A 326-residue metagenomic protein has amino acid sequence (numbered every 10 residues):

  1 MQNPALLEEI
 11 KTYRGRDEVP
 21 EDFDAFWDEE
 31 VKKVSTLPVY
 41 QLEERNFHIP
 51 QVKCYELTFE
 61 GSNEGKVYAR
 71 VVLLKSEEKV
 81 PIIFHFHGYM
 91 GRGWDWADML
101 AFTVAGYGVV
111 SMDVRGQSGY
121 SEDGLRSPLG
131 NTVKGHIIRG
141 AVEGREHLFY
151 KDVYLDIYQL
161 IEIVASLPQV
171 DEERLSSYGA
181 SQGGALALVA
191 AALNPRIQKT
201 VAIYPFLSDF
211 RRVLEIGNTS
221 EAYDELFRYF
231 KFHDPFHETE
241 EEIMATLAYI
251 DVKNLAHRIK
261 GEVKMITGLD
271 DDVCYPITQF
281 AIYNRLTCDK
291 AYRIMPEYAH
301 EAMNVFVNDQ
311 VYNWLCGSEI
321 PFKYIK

Functional and structural regions predicted by a protein language model:
M1-V52, Y324-K326: N-terminal targeting or regulatory segments adjacent to alpha/beta-hydrolase or S9 domains
K33-E77: N-terminal cap/lid segment of alpha/beta-hydrolase-fold proteins
W94, L100-T103, Y107-L155: Cap/lid segment of the alpha/beta-hydrolase catalytic domain
H136-S181: Gly/Ser-rich "nucleophile elbow"/oxyanion-hole loop immediately N-terminal to the catalytic nucleophile in hydrolases
V189-H237, I294: Hydrolase active-site cap/lid region
R258-I259, M265-T267, D271: Short beta-strand/loop motif that positions the catalytic acidic residue of the alpha/beta-hydrolase fold
L269-C274, E301: Acidic catalytic loop of the alpha/beta-hydrolase fold
I294-Y312: Histidine-bearing beta->alpha loop at or near hydrolase active sites
